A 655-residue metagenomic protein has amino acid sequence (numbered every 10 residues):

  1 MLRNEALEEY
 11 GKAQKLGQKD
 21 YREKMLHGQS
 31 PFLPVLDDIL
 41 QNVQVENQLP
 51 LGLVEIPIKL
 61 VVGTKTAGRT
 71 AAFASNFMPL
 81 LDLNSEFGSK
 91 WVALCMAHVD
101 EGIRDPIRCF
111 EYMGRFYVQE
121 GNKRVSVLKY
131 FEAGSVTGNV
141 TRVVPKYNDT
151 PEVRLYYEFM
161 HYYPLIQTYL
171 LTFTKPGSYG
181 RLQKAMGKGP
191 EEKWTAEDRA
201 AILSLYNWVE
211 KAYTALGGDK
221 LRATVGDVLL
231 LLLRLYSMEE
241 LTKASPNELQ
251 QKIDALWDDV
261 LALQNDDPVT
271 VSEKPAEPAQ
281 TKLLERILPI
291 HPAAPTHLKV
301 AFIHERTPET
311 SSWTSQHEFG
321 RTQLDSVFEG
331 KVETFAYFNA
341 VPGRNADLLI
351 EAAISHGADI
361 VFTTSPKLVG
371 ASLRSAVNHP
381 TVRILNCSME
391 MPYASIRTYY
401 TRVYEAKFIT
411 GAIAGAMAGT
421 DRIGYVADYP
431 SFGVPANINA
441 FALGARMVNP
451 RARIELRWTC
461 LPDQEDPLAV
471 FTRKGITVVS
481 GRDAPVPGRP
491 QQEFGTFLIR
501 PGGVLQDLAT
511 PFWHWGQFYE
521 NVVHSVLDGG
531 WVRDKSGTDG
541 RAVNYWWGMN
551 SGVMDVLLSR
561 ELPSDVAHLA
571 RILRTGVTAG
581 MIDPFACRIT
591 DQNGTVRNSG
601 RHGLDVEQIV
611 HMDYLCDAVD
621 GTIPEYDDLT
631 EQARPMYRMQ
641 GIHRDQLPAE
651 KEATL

Functional and structural regions predicted by a protein language model:
M1-Q119, K123, K129-Y130, K175-K188 (+1 more regions): Short, charged/polar connector segments at secondary-structure boundaries
A301-G320, L324, Y337-G343, S431-P435: Extracytoplasmic "Venus flytrap"
R321, I409-N449, D539-S559: An alpha-beta-alpha
G343-D359, D463-G475: Short, well-structured alpha-helical segments in soluble
G357-P366, L385-C387, G475-P485, L505-W513 (+1 more regions): Periplasmic-binding protein-like
V377-Y400: Flexible loop/hinge segments that line or gate small-molecule binding clefts
Y399-D421, F512-R533: Hydrophobic alpha-helical segments within soluble ligand-binding/sensing domains
G529-L655: Segments of small-molecule ligand-sensing domains
